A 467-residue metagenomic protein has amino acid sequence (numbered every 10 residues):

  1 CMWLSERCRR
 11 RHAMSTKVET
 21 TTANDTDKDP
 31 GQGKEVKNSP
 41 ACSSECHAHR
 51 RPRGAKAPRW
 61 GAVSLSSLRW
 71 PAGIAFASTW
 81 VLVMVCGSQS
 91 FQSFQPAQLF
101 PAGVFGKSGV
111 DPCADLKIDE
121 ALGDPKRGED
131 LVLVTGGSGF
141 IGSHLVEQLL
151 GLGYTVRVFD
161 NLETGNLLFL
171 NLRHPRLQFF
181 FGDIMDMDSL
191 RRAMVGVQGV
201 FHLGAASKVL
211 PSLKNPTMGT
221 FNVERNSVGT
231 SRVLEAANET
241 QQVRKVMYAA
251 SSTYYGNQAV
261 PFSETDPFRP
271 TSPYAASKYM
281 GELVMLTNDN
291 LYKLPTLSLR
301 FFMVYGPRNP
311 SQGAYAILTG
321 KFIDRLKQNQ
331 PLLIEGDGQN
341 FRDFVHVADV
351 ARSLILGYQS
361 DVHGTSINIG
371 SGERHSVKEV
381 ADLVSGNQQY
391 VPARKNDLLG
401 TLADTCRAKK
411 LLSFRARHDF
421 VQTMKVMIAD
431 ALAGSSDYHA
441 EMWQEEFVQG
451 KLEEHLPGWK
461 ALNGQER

Functional and structural regions predicted by a protein language model:
W3, C8, S15-E19, D25-D29 (+6 more regions): N-terminal Rossmann-like NAD(P)+-binding domain of SDR-like oxidoreductases, especially those catalyzing
P175, Y292-P295, G320-I334, S360 (+2 more regions): A short C-terminal helix-loop "cap" of Rossmann-like NAD(P)-dependent dehydrogenase/epimerase domains
V200, V350, L354, I369 (+3 more regions): Non-catalytic, hydrophobic alpha-helical segments
L234, N238, K327, Y358-D361: Protein kinase-like catalytic domain
Q258, Y279, V304-G320, Q330 (+5 more regions): Glycine/proline-rich active-site loop of Rossmann-fold NAD(P)-dependent oxidoreductases
M280, V284, N288, L318 (+3 more regions): Hydrophobic alpha-helix immediately C-terminal to the catalytic Tyr-X-X-X-Lys motif of short-chain
V347, E379, R394-R415, D419 (+2 more regions): Conserved C-terminal active-site "lid" loop/helix of NAD(P)H-dependent oxidoreductases that clamps the redox cofactor
S360-K395, D404-T405, E466: Mid/C-terminal beta-alpha module of Rossmann-like enzyme folds, strongest in SDR-family dehydrogenases/epimerases
